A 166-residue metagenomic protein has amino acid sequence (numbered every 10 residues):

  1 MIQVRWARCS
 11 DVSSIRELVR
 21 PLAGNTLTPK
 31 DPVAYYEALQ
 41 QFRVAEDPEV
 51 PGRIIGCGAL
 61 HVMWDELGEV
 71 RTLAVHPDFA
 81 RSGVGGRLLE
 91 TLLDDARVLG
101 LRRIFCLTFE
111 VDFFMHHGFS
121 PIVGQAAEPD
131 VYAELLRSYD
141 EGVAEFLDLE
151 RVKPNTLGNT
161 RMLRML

Functional and structural regions predicted by a protein language model:
M1-P29, E46-D47, R53, L157-L166: Short amphipathic alpha-helix that is part of the acyltransferase structural core
D11, E66, F109-E110: A generic "binding-loop/recognition-motif" signal
L27-R43, D47, G56-V75: A conserved beta-strand-loop-helix scaffold within acyl/acetyltransferase catalytic domains
I54-C57, G124: Residue-level detector of high-confidence beta-strand sites
V75, R81-D94, F105-C106: Conserved acetyl-CoA-binding loop-helix of GNAT-fold acetyltransferases
V98, R102, T108-S138: Conserved active-site alpha-helix within GNAT-family acetyltransferase domains
A127-L166: C-terminal "cap" of GNAT-fold acetyltransferases
